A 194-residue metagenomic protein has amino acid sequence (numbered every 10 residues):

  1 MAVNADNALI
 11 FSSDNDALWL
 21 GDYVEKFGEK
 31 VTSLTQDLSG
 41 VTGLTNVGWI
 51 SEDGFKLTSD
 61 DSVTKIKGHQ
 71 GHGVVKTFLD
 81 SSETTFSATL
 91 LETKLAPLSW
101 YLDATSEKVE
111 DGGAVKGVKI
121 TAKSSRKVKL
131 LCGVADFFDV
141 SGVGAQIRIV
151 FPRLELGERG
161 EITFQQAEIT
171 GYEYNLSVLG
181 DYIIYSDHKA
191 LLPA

Functional and structural regions predicted by a protein language model:
M1-G48: Polar/acidic, low-complexity leader/linker segments enriched in S/T/G and N/D
V41-E83: A glycine-rich, hydrophobic loop/mini-helix early in the fold
D61, L90-K94, F137-S141, R153-E158 (+1 more regions): Beta-strand elements of well-folded, non-transmembrane domains
T64-K65, Q70, E83, L90-E92 (+1 more regions): Short acidic, glycine/tyrosine-flanked loop/strand segments centered on an H-E-D-like triad
V75-D80, A122-S124, S141, G160-T170: Exposed beta-sheet edge/beta-hairpin loop segments within beta-rich domains
K76-A96, A167-Y182: Oligomerization/assembly interface segments of phage tail-like spikes and tubes
L95-A145, I149: Short helix-loop boundary/capping segments
A145-A194: Mixed-charge, glycine-accented linear interaction segment located at domain edges/termini
